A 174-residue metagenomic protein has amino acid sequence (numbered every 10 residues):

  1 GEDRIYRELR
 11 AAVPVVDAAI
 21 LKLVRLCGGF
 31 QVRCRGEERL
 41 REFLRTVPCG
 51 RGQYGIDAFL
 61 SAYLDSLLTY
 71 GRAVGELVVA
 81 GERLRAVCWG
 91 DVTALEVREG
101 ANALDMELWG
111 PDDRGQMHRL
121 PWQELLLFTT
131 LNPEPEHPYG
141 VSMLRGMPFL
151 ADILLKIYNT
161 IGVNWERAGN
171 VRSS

Functional and structural regions predicted by a protein language model:
G1-S174: Structured, contiguous alpha/beta core segments that scaffold functional sites
